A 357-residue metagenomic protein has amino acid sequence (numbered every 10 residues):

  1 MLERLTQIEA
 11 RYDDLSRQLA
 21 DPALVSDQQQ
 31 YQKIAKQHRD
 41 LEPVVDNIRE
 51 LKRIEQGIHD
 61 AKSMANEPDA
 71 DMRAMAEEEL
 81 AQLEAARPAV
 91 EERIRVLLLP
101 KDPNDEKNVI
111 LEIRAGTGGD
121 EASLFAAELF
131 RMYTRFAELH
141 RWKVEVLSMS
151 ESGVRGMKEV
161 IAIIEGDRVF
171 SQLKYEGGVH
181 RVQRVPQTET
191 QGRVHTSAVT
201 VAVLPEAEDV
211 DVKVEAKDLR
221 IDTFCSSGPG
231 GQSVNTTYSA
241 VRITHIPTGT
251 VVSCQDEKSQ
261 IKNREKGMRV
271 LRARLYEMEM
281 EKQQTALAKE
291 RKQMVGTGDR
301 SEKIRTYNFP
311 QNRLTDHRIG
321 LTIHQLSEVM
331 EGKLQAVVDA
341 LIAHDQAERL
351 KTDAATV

Functional and structural regions predicted by a protein language model:
M1-V109, Q346-V357: Charged, heptad-repeat coiled-coil alpha-helices that serve as long linker/dimerization "arms" in large NTP-dependent
E92-V357: Ribosome-associated translation termination/rescue signal centered on the conserved GGQ peptidyl-tRNA hydrolysis loop
